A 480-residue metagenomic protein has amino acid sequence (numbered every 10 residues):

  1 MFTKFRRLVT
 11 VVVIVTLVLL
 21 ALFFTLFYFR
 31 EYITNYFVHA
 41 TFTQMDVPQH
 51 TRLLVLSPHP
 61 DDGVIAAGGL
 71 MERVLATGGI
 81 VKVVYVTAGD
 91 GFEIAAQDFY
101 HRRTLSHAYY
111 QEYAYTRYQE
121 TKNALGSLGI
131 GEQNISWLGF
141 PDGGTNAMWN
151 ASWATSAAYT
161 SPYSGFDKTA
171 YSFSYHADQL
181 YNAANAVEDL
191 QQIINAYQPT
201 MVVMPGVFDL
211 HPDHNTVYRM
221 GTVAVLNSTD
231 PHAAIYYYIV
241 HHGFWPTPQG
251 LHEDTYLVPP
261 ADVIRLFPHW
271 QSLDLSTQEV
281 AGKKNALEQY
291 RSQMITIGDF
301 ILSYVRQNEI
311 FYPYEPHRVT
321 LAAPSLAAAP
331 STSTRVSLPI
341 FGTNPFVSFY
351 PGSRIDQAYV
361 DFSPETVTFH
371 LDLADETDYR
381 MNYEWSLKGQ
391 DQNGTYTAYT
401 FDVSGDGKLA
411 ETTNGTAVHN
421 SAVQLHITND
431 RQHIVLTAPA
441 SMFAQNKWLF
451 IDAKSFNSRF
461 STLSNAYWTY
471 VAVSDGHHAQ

Functional and structural regions predicted by a protein language model:
F2-L8, V12, T16-H39, N146-Q179 (+6 more regions): C-terminal accessory domains and tails appended to enzymatic cores
F2-Y197, T222-A233, H241, F267-H269: Active-site rim/loop-helix segments in enzyme catalytic domains that contact anionic ligands
D62-I65, F92, V207-H214, W245: Active-site environment of divalent metal-dependent phosphoester hydrolases
L190-D209, H214: Proline-aspartate-enriched helix->loop->beta-strand connector
P212-V225: Short Gly/Thr/Asp-enriched flexible loops that form oxyanion-binding sites at enzyme active sites
V319-L326, S386-K408, S441-Q480: Acidic/polar low-complexity flexible segments
P364-E376, H433-P439: Short, well-ordered beta-strand segments enriched in hydrophobic/aromatic residues
Y379-L387: Beta-strand acidic-aromatic groove motif in beta-rich domains, primarily in extracellular
